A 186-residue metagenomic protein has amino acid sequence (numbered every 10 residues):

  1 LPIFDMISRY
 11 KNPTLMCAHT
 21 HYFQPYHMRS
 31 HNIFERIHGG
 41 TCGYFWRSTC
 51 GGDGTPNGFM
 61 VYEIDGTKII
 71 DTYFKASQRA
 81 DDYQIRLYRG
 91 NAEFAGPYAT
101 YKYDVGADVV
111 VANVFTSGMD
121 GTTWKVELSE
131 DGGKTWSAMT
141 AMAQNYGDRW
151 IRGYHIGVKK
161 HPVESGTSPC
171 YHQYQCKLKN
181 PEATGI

Functional and structural regions predicted by a protein language model:
L1, H19-H21, H172, T184-G185: Histidine-centered active-site/metal-ligand motif
P2-G96: Conserved beta-sheet core of the metallophosphoesterase superfamily
Y88-I186: Long, low-complexity serine/threonine/glycine- and acidic-rich segments characteristic of extracellular
